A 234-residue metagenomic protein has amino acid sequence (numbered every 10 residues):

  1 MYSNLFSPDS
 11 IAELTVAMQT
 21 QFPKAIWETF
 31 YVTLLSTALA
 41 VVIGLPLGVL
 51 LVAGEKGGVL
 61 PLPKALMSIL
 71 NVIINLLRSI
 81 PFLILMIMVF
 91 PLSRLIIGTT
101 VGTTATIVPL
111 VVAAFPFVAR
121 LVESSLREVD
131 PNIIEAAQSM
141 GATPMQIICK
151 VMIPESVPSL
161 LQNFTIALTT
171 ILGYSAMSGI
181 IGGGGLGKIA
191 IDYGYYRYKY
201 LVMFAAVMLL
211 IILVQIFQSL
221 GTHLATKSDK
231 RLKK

Functional and structural regions predicted by a protein language model:
M1-S36, P61-N71: Periplasmic/extracellular loop-to-transmembrane helix junction in inner-membrane transport proteins
F22-A53, F164: Transmembrane alpha-helix signature in integral membrane proteins
K24, E28-V32, R78, F82-F117 (+1 more regions): Loop-to-helix entry region at the N-terminal start of transmembrane alpha-helices in multi-pass membrane transporters
L50-G57, M203-K234: C-terminal transmembrane helix and the adjacent membrane-cytosol boundary/short C-terminal tail of inner/organellar
L50-M88, L110, F115, L121-S124: Cytoplasmic-entry segments and transmembrane alpha-helices of multi-pass inner-membrane transporters
L92, N163-I212, S219: Non-cytoplasmic
L126-S156, G183, Y196: Short helix-to-coil transition segments within interhelical loops that connect adjacent transmembrane helices
P144-S175: Transmembrane alpha-helices
